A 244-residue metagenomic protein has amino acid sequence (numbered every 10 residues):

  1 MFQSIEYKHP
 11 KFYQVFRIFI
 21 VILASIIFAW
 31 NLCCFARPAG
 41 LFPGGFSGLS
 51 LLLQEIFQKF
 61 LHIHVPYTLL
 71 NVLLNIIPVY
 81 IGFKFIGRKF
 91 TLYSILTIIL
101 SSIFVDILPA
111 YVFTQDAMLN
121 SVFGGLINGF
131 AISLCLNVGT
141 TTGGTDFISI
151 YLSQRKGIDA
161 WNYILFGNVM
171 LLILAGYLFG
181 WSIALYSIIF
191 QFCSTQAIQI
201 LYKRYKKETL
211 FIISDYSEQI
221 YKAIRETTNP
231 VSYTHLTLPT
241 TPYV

Functional and structural regions predicted by a protein language model:
F2-D215: Core subunits and conserved enzymes of cellular information-processing and envelope-translocation systems across
K207-L236: Non-transmembrane accessory domains of multi-pass membrane transporters/channels
H235-V244: Single conserved hydrophobic/aromatic residue that forms the stacking wall/gate of nucleotide- or nucleobase-binding
